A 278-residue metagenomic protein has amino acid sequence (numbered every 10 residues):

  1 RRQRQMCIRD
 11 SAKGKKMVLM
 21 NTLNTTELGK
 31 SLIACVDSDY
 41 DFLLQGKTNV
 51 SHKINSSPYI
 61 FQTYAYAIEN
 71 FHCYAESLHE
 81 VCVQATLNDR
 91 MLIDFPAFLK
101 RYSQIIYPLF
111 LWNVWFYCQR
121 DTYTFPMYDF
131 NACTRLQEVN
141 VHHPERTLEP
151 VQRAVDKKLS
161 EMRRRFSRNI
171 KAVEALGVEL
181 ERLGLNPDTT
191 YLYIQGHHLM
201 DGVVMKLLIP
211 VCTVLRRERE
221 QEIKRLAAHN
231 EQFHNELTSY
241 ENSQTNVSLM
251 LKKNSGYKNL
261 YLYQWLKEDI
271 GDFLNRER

Functional and structural regions predicted by a protein language model:
Q3-I8: Short, small-residue-biased leader/transition segments that mark boundaries at the very start of proteins
G14, N21, L28-K30: Conserved helicase/translocase motor-coupling segment
K16-M20, L43-T48: A short acidic (Asp/Glu
T22-E27, K47-S56: Short, surface-exposed basic-aromatic patches at helix termini and helix-loop junctions that form
E27-L43: Acidic beta-strand-to-loop metal/phosphate-binding motif
D41-G46, E69-H72: Switch/connector loops and helix/strand junctions flanking conserved nucleotide-binding motifs in nucleotide-processing
I54-Q232: Activity-critical C-terminal alpha-helical subdomain
T213-R278: Charge-dense, extended regions
